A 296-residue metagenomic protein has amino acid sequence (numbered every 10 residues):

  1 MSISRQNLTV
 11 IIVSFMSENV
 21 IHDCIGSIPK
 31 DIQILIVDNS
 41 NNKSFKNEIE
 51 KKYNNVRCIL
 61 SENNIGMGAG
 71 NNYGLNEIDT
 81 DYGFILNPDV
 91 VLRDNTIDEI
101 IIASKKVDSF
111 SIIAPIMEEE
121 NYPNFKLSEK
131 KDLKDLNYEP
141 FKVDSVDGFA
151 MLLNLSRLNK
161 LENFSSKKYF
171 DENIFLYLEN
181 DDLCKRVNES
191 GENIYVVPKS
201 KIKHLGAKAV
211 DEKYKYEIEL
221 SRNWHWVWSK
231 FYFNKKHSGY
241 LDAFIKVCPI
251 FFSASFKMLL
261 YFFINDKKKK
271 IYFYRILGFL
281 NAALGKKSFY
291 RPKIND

Functional and structural regions predicted by a protein language model:
I12-K30: Short, well-formed alpha-helical segments that are part of the catalytic scaffolds of diverse glycosyltransferases
S27, D38-N47, N63: A conserved acidic beta->alpha catalytic loop
E50-A69, L75-E77: Conserved donor nucleotide-binding strand/loop of the catalytic core
I65, A69-Y73, V90-N173, D181: Acidic/His-rich active-site region of diverse nucleotide-sugar glycosyltransferases
G83: Short aromatic/hydrophobic "clamp" motif used to bind/position activated sugar donors
K167-K168, E172-F175, D181-K203: Catalytic donor-sugar/metal-binding loop of nucleotide-sugar-dependent glycosyltransferases
N193-K270: Active-site-adjacent helix/loop segment of glycosyltransferases that harbors family-specific signature motifs
I250-D296: Terminal low-complexity segments of carbohydrate-biosynthetic enzymes
